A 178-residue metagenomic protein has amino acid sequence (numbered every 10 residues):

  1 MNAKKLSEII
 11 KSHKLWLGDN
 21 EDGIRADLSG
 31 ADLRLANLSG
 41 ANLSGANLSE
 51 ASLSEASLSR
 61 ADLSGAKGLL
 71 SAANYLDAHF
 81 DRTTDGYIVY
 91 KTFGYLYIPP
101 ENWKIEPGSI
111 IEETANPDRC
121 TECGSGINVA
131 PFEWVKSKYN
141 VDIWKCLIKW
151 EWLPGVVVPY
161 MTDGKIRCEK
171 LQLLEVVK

Functional and structural regions predicted by a protein language model:
M1-W16, E21: Extreme N-terminal leader/activation tails
K4-E8, W103, S125: Generic structural microfeature
E21, A26, A31, A36 (+9 more regions): Pentapeptide-repeat beta-helix register
R25, G86-Y87, I143: A residue-level signal for beta-strand positions that form part of recognition/binding surfaces within mature
S64-G124: ADP-ribose/NAD+-binding catalytic cleft of ART/PARP-like enzymes
E113-Q172: ADP-ribosyltransferase catalytic core
L174-K178: C-terminal accessory domains/tails appended to large, multi-domain proteins
